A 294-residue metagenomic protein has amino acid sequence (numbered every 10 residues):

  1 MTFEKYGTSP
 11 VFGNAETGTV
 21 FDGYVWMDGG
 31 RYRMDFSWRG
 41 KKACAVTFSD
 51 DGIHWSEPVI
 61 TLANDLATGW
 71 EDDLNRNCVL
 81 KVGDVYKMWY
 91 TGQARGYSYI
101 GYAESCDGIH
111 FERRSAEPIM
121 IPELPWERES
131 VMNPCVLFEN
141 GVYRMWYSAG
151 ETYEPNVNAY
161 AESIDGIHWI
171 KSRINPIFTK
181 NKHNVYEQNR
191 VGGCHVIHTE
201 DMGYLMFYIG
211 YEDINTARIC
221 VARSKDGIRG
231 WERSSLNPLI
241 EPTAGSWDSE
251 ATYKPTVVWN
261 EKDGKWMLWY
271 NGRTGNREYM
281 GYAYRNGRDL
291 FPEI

Functional and structural regions predicted by a protein language model:
M1-I294: Carbohydrate-active catalytic/glycan-binding domains of CAZyme proteins, especially the secreted or lumenal ectodomains
